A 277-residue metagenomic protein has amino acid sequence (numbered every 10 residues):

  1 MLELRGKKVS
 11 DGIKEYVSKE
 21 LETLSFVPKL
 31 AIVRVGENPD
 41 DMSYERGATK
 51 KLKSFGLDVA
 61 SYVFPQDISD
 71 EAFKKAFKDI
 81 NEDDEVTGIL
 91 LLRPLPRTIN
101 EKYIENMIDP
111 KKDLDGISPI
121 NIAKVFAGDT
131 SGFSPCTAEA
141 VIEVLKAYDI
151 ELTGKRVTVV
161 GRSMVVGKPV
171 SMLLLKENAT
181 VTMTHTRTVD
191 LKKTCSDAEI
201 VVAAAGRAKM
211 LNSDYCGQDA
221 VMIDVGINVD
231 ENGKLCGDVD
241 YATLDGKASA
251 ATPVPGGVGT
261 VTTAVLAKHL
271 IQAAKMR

Functional and structural regions predicted by a protein language model:
M1-F26: Positively charged, low-complexity intrinsically disordered leader regions
V27-E37: Short beta-strand segments enriched in small/hydrophobic residues
V35-T49, G132-V221, D230, K234-D245: Glycine-rich phosphate/diphosphate-binding loop of Rossmann-like nucleotide-binding domains
L52-Q66, V181-M183: Short beta-strand elements in bilobed, periplasmic/extracellular small-molecule ligand-binding domains
A72-D84: Short, well-structured alpha-helical segments in soluble
G88-L152: Anion-binding alpha/beta catalytic cores of soluble intermediary-metabolism enzymes, centered on
L92, A204-A205, D224-V225: Short, well-ordered coil/turn residues at beta-beta hairpins and beta-strand->alpha-helix junctions within
K102-A123, I223-R277: Rossmann-fold NAD(P)-binding glycine/threonine-rich loop
